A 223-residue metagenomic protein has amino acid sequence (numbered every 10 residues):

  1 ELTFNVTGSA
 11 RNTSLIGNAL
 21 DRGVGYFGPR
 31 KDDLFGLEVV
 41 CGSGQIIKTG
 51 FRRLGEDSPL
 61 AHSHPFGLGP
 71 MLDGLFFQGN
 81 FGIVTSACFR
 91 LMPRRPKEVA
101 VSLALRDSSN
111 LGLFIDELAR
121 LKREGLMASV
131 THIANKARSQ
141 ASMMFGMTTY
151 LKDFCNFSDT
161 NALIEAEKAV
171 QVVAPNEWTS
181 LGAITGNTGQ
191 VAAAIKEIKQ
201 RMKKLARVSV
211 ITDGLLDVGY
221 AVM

Functional and structural regions predicted by a protein language model:
L2-E124: FAD-binding subdomain of flavoenzyme oxidoreductases
L105-D107, G112, A119-M223: C-terminal substrate-recognition/cap domain of FAD-linked oxidoreductases
